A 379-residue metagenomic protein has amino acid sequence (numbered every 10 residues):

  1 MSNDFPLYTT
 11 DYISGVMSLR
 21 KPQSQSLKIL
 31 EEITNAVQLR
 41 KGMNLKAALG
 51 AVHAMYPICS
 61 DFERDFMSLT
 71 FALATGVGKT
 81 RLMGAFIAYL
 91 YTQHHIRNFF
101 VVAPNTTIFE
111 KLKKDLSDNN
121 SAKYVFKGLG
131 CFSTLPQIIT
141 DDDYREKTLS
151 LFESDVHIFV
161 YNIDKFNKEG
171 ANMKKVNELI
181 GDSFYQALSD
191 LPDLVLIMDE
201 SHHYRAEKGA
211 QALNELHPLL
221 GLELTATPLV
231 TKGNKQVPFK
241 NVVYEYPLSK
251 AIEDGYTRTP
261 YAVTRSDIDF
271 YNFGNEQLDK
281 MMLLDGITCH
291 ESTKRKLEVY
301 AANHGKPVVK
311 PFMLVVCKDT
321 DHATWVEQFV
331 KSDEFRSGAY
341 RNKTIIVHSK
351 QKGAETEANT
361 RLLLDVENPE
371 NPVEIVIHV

Functional and structural regions predicted by a protein language model:
S2-A72: Conserved pre-motif I regulatory segment
T70-V77, G84-E110: Conserved SF1/SF2 helicase motif Ia
H95-K127, K318-D321: Conserved Walker A/P-loop ATP-binding site and its immediately adjacent core in helicase/helicase-like ATPase domains
A122-D142, F335-A354: Conserved RecA-like helicase motor-core motifs
T140-L151, V156-A212, N359-E367, H378-V379: Conserved RecA-like ASCE ATPase "motif II neighborhood" in helicase/translocase motors
F152-H157, S183, S292-H378: Conserved C-terminal RecA-like helicase domain
R205-P260: Post-DEXD/H (motif II) to motif III coupling segment of the RecA-like Helicase ATP-binding lobe
K240-F329, S337: Conserved interdomain linker/interface between the two RecA-like ATPase lobes of SF2 helicase motors
